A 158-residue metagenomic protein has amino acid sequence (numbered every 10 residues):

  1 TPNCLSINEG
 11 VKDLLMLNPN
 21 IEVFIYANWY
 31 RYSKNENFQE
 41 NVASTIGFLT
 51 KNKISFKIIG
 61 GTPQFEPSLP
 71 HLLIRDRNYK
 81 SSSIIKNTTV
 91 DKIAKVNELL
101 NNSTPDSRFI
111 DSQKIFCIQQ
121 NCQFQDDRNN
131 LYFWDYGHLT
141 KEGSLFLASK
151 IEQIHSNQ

Functional and structural regions predicted by a protein language model:
T1-Q158: Extracellular glycan-modifying ectodomains
